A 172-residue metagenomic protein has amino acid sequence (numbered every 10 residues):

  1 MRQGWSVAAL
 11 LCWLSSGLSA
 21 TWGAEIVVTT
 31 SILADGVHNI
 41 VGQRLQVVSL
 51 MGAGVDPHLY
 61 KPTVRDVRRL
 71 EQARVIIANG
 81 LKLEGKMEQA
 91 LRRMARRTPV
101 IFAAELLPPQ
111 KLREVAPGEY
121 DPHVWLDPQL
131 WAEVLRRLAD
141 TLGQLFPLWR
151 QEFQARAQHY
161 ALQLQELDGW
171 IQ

Functional and structural regions predicted by a protein language model:
M1-G4: Positively charged n-region of N-terminal signal peptides that target proteins for export
S6-G17: Bacterial N-terminal signal peptides
W22-Q172: Extracytoplasmic metal-acquisition and chelation regions
